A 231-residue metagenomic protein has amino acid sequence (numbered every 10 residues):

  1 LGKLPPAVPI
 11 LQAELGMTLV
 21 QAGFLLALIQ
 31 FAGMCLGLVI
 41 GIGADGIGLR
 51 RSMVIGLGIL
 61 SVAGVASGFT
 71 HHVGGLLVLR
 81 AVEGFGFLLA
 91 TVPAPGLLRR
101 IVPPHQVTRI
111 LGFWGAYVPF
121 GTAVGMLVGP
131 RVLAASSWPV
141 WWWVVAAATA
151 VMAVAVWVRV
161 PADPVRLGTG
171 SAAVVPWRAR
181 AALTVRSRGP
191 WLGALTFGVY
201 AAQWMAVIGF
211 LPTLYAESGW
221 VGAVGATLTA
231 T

Functional and structural regions predicted by a protein language model:
G2, Q30-L38, T122-A123: Residue-level signature of mid-helix packing/kink "hotspots" within the transmembrane helices of 12-pass Major
L4-P5, G189-A230: Extracytoplasmic gate region of multi-pass secondary transporters
I10, G41-I42, R131: Membrane-interface helix termini in secondary transporters
C35-H71: Conserved MFS/SLC helix-loop-helix module at the cytosolic interface between two early adjacent transmembrane helices
G74-L79, G193: Short hydrophobic/alpha-helical segments at membrane-entry points of transmembrane helices in Major Facilitator
L79-V118: Cytoplasmic helix-loop-helix junction between adjacent transmembrane helices in 12-TM secondary transporters
F113-V160: Helix-loop-helix hairpin linking two adjacent transmembrane segments in secondary transporters
D163-G193: Juxtamembrane intracellular "pre-TM" segments in multi-pass secondary transporters
